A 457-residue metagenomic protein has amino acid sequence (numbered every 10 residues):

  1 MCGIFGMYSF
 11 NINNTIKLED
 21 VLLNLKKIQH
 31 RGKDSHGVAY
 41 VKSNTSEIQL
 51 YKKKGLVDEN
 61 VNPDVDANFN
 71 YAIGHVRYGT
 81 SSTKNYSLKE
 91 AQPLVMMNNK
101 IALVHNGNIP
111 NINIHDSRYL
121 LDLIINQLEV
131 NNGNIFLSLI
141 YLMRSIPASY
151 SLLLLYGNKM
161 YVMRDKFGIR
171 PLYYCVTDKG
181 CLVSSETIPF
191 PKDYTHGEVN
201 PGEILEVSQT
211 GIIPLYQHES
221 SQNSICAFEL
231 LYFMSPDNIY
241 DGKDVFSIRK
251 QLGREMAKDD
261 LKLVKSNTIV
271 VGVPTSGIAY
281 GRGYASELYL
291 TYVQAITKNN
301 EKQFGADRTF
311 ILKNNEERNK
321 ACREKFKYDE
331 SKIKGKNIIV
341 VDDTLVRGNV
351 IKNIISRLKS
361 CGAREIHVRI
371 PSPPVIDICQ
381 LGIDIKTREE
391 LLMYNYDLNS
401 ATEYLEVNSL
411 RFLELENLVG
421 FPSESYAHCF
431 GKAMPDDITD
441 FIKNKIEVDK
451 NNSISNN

Functional and structural regions predicted by a protein language model:
M1-V199, E206-T268, V273, E365: Conserved short alpha-helical segments that host acidic/polar catalytic motifs at enzyme active sites
N14, T80-S81, N111, I169-R170 (+7 more regions): Flexible loop/turn segments at secondary-structure boundaries
R118-L121, Y292-R308, Y404-P422: A conserved beta-strand->alpha-helix junction
K159, D193-H196, H218, S356-N457: PRPP-dependent phosphoribosyltransferase catalytic core
R164, S185, G272-T275, Q294-I296 (+8 more regions): Active-site proximal loops enriched in glycine and acidic residues that flank catalytic Cys/His/Asp and coordinate
I188-P189, G202, K258-D260, K265 (+4 more regions): Phosphate/diphosphate-binding loops
K250, R254, K258, I278 (+10 more regions): Feature representing long, continuous alpha-helical segments
Y289-I338, I376-G382: Short, glycine/charge-rich flexible loops or terminal/linker lids adjacent to PRPP-binding catalytic cores
